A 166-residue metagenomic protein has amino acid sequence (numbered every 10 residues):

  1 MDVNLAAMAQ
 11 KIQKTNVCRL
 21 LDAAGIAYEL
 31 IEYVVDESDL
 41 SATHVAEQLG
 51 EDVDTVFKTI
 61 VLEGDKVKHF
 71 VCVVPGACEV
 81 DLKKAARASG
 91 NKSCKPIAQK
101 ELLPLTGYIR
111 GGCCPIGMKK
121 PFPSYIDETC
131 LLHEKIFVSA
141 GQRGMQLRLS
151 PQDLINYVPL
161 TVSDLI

Functional and structural regions predicted by a protein language model:
D2-I166: Extended, low-hydrophobicity, polar/charged segments
